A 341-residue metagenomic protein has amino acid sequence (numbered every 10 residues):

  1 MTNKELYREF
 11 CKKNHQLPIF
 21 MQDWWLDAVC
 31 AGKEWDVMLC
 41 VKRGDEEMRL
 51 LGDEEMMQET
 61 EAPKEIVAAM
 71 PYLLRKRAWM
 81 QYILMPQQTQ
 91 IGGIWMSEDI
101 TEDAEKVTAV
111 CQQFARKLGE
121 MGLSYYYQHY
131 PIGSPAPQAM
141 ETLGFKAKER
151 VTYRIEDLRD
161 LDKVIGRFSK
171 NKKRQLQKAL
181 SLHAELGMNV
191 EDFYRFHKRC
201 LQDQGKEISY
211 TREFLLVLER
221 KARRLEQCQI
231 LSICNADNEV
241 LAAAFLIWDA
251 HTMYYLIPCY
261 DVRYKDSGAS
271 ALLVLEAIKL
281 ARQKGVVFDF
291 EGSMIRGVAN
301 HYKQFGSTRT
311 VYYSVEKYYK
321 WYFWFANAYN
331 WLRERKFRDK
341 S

Functional and structural regions predicted by a protein language model:
T2-D45, G52-D53, Q58-E59, K64 (+2 more regions): A conserved beta-strand-loop-helix scaffold within acyl/acetyltransferase catalytic domains
K33-W35, E120-L123, C228, Q283-V286: Short, high-confidence coil segments that cap the C-terminus of an alpha-helix and link into the following beta-strand
A69-M70, L74-R77, G133, E141-K163 (+2 more regions): Active-site/acyl-donor-binding loops of N-acyltransferases
R75-G93: Conserved acyl-donor/pantetheine-binding loop and adjacent beta-alpha core of acyl/acetyltransferases and related
Q87-W95, Y194-L201: Short, basic/glycine-rich phosphate-binding loops at helix/coil junctions that contact nucleotide phosphates
Q90-D103, L158-R159, P258-D266: A short, internal acetyl-CoA/4′-phosphopantetheine-binding micro-motif in the GNAT/acyltransferase core
K106-K148: Non-catalytic accessory segments adjacent to catalytic cores
V110-Q112, R220, Q227-N327: Aromatic (often tryptophan-rich) hydrophobic motifs at membrane interfaces
